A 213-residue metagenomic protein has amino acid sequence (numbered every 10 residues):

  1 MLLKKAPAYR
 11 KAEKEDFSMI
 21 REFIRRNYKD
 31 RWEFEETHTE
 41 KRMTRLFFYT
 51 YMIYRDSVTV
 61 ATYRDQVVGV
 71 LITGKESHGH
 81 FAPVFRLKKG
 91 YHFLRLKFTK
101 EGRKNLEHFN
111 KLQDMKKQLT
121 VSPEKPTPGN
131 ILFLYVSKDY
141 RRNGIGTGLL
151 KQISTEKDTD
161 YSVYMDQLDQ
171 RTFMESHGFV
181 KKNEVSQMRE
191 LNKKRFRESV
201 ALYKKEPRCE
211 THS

Functional and structural regions predicted by a protein language model:
P7-E22, E33: A short beta-loop-alpha structural element at the N-terminal edge of CoA-dependent acyl/N-acetyltransferase catalytic
E36-V58, Y63-R64, I72: Active-site rim helix/loop that mediates acceptor-substrate recognition in acyltransferases
V60, Q66-K75, K117-T120, N130-Y135: Conserved beta-strand in the GNAT
S77-G129, L191: Conserved acyl-donor/pantetheine-binding loop and adjacent beta-alpha core of acyl/acetyltransferases and related
P128-G129, E156-L168: Conserved GNAT acetyl-CoA-binding A-motif
V136, R142-T155: Conserved acetyl-CoA-binding loop-helix of GNAT-fold acetyltransferases
T147, Q167-M188: Conserved active-site alpha-helix within GNAT-family acetyltransferase domains
S162, V180-R197: Conserved catalytic-core motifs of GNAT/GCN5-like acyltransferases
